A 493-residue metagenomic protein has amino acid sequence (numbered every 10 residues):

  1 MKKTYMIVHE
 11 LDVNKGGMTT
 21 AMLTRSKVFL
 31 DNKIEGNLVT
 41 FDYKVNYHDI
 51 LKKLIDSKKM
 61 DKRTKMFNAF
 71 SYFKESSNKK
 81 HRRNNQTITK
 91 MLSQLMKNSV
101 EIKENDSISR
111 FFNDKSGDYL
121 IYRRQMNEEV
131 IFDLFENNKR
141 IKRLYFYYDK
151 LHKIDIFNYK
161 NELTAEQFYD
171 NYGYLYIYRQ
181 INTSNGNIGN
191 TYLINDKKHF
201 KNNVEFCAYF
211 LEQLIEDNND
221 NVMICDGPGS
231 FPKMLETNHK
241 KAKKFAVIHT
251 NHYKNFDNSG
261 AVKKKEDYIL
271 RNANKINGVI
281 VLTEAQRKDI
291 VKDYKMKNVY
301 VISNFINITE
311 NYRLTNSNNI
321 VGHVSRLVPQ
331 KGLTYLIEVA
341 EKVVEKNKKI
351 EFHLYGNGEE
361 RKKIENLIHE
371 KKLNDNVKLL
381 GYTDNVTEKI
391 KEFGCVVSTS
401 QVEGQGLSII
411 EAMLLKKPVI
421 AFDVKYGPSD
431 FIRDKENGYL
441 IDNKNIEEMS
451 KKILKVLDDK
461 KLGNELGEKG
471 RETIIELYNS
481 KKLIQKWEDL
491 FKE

Functional and structural regions predicted by a protein language model:
T250, A285, F305: Carbohydrate-associated surface elements
A273-N298: A short, active-site helix/loop in glycosyltransferases that binds the activated sugar's phosphate group
N319, H323-E345, F352, E359-E365 (+1 more regions): A conserved mid-protein helix/loop that constitutes part of the nucleotide-sugar donor-binding site
H369, K389, E448, K455 (+2 more regions): A short, well-ordered alpha-helix in the C-terminal region of glycosyltransferases
Y382, Q401: Aromatic "clamp/platform" in nucleotide-sugar-dependent glycosyltransferases that forms part of the donor/acceptor
T387, G394, K416: A short alpha->beta transition loop at the rim of the catalytic pocket in nucleotide-sugar-dependent
P418-F422: Short hydrophobic beta-strand element within catalytic cores of glycosyltransferases and related nucleotide-activated
R433-K435, Y439-I446, L454-K461: Conserved acidic donor-binding segment of nucleotide-sugar-dependent glycosyltransferases
